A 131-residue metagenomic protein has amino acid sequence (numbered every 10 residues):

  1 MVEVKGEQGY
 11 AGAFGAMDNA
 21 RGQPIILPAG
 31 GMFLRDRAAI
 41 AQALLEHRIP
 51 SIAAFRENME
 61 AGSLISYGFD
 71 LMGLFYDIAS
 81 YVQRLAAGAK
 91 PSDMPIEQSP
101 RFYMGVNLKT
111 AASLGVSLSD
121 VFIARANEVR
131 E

Functional and structural regions predicted by a protein language model:
M1-E131: Short hydrophobic alpha-helices and adjacent helix-cap/hinge residues
